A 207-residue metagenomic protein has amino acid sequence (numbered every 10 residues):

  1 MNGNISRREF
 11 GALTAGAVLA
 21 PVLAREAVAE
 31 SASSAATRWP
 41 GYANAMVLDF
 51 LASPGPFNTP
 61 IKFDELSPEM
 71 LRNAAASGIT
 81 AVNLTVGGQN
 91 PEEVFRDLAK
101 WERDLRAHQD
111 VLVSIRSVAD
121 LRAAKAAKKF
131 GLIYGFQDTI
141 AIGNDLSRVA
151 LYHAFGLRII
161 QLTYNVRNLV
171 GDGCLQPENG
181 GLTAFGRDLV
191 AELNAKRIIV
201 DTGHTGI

Functional and structural regions predicted by a protein language model:
N4-A24, V28-N179: N-terminal hydrophobic targeting/anchoring segments and the immediately downstream early-domain regions of hydrolases
L51, G206-I207: Second-shell residues forming the walls of enzyme active-site clefts
L98, R187-V190, I207: Extracytoplasmic/secreted envelope proteins and their assembly/folding machinery, especially bacterial periplasmic
V166, T205-G206: A generic "binding-loop/recognition-motif" signal
D172-A191, A195-I199: Glycine-rich tight-turn/loop motif centered on a GG-T
D201-G203: Catalytic beta/alpha-barrel core
